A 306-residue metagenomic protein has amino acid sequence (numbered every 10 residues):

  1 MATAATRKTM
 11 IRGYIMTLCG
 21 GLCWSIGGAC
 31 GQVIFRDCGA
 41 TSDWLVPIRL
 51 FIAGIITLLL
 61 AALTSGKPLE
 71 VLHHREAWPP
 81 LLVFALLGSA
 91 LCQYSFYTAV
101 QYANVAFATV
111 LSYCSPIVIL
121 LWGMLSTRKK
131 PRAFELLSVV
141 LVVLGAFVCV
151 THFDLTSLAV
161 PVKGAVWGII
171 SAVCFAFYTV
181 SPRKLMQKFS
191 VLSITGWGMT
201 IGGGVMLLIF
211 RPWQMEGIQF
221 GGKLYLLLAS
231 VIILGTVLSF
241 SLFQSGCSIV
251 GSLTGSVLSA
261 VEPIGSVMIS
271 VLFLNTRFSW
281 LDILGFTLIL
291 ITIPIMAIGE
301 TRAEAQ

Functional and structural regions predicted by a protein language model:
M1-I48, L86, S157-K184, G204 (+1 more regions): Glycine-/small-residue-enriched transmembrane alpha-helix faces in small-molecule transporters and effluxers
I11-M16, D43-L63, V83, L137-L144 (+2 more regions): Hydrophobic alpha-helical transmembrane segments of multi-pass integral membrane proteins, especially transporters
G21, I48, S89, Q93 (+3 more regions): Helix-helix packing/entry segments at the starts of transmembrane helices
C23, A62-A106, V148, I232-V250: Specific transmembrane alpha-helical segments of multi-pass solute transporters/efflux pumps, especially DMT/EamA
S25, A29, F51, L86-A90 (+7 more regions): Hydrophobic/small/kink-forming positions within alpha-helical transmembrane segments of polytopic membrane proteins
A29-T41, P68-V71, T98-Q101, V150-P161 (+2 more regions): Membrane-interface helix termini and inter-helical loops of multi-pass transporters
I34, L45, R49, A99 (+9 more regions): Hydrophobic/aromatic residues within transmembrane alpha-helices of multi-pass small-molecule transporters
T57, W122, P131-H152, T200 (+4 more regions): Hydrophobic transmembrane alpha-helices of multi-pass small-molecule transport proteins
